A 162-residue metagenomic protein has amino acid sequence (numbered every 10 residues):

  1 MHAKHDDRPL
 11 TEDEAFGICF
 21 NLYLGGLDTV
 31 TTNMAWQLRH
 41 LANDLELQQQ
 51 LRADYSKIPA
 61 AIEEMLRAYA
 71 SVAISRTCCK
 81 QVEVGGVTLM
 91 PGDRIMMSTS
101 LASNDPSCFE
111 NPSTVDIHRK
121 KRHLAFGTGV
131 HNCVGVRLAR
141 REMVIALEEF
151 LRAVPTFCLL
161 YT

Functional and structural regions predicted by a protein language model:
M1-L160: Cytochrome P450
